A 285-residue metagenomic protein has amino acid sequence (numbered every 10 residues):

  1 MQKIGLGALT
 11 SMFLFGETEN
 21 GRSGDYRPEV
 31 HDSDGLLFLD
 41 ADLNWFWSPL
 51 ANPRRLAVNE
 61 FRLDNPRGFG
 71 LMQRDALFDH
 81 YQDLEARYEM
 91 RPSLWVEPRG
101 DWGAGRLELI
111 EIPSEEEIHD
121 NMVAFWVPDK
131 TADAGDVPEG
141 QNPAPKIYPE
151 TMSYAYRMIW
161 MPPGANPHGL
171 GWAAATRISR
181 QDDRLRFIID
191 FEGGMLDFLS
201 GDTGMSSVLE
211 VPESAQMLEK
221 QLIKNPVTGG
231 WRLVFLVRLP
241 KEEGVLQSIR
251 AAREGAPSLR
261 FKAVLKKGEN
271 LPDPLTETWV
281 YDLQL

Functional and structural regions predicted by a protein language model:
G5-E150: A contiguous, surface-exposed recognition patch within enzymatic or periplasmic domains that forms
A86-L285: Terminal accessory/anchoring regions of large secretory-pathway or extracellular enzymes
